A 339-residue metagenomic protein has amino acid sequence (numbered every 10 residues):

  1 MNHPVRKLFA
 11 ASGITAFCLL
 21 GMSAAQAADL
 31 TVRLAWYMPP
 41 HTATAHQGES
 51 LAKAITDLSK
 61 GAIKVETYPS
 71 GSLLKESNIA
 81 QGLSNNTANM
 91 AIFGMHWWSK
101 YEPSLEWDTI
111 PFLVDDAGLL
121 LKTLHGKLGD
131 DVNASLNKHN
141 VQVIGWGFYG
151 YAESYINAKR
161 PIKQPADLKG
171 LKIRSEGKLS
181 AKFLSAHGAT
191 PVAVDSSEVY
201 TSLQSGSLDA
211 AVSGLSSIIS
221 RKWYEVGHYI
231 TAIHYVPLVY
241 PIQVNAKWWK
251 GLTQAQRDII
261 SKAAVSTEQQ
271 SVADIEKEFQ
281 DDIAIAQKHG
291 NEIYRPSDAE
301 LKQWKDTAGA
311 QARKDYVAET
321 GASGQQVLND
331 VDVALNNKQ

Functional and structural regions predicted by a protein language model:
N2-G13: Bacterial N-terminal signal peptides that target proteins for export
I14-T15, A25: Cleavable N-terminal signal peptides
L20-A27: Sec/Tat signal peptide C-region and signal peptidase I cleavage site
A28-L119, K127-Q339: N-terminal secretory/targeting leader peptides
K122: Short beta-strand-centered segments that line the small-molecule binding cleft or hinge of alpha/beta clamshell
